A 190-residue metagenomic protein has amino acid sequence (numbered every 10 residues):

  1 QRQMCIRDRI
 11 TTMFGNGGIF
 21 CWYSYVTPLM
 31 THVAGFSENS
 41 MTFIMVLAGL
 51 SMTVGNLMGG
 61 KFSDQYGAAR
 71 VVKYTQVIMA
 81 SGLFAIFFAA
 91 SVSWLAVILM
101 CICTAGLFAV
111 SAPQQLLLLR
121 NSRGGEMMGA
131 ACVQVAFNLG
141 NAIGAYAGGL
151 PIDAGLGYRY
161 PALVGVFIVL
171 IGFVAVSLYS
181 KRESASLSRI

Functional and structural regions predicted by a protein language model:
R2-I6: Short, small-residue-biased leader/transition segments that mark boundaries at the very start of proteins
R7-V46, L50: Extracytoplasmic gate region of multi-pass secondary transporters
E38-V46, M127-A131, A162: Small-residue hotspots at the loop-to-helix junctions and early N-terminal turns of transmembrane alpha-helices
G49-L57, N141-A142: Residue-level signature of mid-helix packing/kink "hotspots" within the transmembrane helices of 12-pass Major
G55-A68, I152-D153: Helix-to-loop junctions at the C-terminal end of transmembrane segments in multipass secondary transporters
A69-Q114: C-terminal transmembrane helical hairpin of 12-TM major facilitator-type secondary transporters
R120-Y158, G165: A late C-terminal transmembrane helix in Major Facilitator Superfamily
V166-I190: Multi-pass alpha-helical transporter architecture, strongest for 12-TM Major Facilitator/SLC carriers used
